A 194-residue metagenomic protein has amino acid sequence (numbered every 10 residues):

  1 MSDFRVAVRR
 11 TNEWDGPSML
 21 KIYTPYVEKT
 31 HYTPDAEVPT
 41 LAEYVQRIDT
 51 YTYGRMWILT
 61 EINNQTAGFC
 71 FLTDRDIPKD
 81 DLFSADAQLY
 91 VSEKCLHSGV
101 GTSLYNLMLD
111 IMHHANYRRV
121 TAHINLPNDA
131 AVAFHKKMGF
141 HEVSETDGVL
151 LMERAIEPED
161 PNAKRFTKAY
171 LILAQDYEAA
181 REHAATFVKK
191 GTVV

Functional and structural regions predicted by a protein language model:
V6-M19, D176-Y177: A short beta-loop-alpha structural element at the N-terminal edge of CoA-dependent acyl/N-acetyltransferase catalytic
L20, T24-R47: Conserved GNAT-fold acetyl-CoA-binding loop/helix
Y23, H135, F140: Conserved active-site tyrosine of GNAT-family acetyltransferases
E37-K94, Y105-N106: Acetyl-CoA-dependent GNAT
L89-K94, S98, D110, L126-P127: Active-site acidic-Proline motif in GNAT/NAT acetyltransferases
H97-D110, A133-K137: Conserved acetyl-CoA-binding loop-helix of GNAT-fold acetyltransferases
M112-N125: Conserved GNAT acetyl-CoA-binding A-motif
M138, S144-E178, E182: C-terminal "cap" of GNAT-fold acetyltransferases
